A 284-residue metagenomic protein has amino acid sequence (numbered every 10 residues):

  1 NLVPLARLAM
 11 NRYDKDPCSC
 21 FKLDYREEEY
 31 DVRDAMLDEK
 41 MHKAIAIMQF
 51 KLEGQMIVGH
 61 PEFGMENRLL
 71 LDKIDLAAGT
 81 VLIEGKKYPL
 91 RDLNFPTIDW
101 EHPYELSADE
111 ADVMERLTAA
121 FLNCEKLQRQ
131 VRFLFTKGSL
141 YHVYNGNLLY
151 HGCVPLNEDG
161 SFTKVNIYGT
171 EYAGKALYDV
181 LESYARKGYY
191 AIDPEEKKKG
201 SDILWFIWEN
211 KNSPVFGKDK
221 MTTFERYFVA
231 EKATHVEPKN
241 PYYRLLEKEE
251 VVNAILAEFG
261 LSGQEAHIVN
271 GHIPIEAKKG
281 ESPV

Functional and structural regions predicted by a protein language model:
N1-V284: Feature recognizes metal-dependent phosphohydrolase scaffolds
